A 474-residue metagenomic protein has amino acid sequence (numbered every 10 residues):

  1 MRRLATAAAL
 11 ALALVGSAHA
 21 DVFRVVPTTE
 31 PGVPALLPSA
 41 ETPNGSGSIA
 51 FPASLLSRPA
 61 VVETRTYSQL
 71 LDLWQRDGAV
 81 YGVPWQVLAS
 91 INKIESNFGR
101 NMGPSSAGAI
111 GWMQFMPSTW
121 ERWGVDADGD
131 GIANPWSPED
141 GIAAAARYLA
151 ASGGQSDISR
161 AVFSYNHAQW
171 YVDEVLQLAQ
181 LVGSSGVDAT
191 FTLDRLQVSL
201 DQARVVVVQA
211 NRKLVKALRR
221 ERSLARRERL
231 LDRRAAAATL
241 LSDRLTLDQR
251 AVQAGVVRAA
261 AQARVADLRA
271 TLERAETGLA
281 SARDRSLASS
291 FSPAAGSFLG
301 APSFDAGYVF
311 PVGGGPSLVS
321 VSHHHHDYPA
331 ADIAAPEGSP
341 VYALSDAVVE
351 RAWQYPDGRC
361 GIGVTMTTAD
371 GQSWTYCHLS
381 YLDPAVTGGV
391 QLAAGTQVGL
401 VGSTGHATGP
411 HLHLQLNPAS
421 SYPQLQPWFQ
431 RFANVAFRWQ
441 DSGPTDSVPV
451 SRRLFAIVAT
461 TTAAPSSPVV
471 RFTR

Functional and structural regions predicted by a protein language model:
M1-V22: Secretory targeting and sorting signals
A20-S57: An acidic, Gly/Ser/Thr/Pro-rich helix-cap/linker signature
N44-D188: Catalytic glycan-binding domains that act on GlcNAc-containing polysaccharides
W74, V312-S345, W353: Short glycine/threonine/proline-enriched tight-turn/helix- or strand-capping micro-motif at secondary-structure
A189-S290: Extended amphipathic alpha-helical heptad-repeat regions
T192, P302, A334, P384-A393 (+1 more regions): Acidic, glycine-rich catalytic/binding loops that coordinate metals and/or anionic ligands
V341, A347-V349, G389-T404: A structural signal for short beta-strand/turn segments enriched in small hydrophobics and glycine
L344-G388, P410-L416: Zn2+-dependent peptidoglycan hydrolase active-site motif and core
